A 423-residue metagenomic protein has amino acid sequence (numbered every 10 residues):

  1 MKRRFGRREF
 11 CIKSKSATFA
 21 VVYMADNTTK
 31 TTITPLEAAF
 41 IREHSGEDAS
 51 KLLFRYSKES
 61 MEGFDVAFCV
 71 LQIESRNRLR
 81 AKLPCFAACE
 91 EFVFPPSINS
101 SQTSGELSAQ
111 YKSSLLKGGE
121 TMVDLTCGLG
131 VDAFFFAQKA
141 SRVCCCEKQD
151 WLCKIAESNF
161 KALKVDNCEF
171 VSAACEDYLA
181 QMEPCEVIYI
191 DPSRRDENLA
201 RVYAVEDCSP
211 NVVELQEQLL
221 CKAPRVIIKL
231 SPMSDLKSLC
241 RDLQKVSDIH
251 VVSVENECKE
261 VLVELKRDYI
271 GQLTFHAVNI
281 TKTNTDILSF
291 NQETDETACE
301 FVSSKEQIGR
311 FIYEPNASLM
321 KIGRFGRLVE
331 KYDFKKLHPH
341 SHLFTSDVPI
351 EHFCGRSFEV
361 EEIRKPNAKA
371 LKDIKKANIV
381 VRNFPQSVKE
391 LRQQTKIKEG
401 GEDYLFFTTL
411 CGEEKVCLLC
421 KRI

Functional and structural regions predicted by a protein language model:
K2-I423: SAM-dependent transferase fold signal centered on methyltransferase-like domains, encompassing both Class I
